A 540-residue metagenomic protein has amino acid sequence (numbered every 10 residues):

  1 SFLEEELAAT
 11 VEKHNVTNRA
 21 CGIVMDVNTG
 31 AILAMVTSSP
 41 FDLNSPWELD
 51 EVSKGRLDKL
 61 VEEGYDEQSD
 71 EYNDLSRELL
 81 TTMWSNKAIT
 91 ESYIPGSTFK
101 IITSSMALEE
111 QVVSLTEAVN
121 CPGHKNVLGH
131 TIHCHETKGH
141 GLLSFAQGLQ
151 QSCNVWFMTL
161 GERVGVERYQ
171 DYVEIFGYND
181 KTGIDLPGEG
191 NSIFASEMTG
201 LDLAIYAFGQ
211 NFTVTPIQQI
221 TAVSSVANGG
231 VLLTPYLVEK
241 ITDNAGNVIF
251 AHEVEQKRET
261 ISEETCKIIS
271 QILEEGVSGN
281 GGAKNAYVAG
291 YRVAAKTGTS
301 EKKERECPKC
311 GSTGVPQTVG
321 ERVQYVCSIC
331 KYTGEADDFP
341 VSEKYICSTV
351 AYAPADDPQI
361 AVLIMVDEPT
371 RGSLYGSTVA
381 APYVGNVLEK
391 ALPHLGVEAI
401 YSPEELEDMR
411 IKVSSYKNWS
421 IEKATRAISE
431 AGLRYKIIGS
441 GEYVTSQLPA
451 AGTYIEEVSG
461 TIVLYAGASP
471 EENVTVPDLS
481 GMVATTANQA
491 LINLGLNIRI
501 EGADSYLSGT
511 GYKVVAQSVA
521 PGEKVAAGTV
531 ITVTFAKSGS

Functional and structural regions predicted by a protein language model:
S1-A20: Conserved, well-ordered alpha-helix/loop/beta-strand core segments that scaffold catalytic motifs
H14, E110-Q111, F176, L395 (+2 more regions): Residues at alpha-helix termini
V16-T29, N120-H124, G188-E189, Y236-V248 (+3 more regions): Acidic/histidine-enriched alpha-helical segments
T17, V113-S114, N179, E398 (+2 more regions): Short coil/loop linkers at secondary-structure junctions
A20, V27-T98, I102-C310, V315 (+3 more regions): Beta-lactam-recognizing serine transpeptidase/beta-lactamase-like catalytic domain environment
H252, Y287-G290, E304-G311, C327-C330 (+1 more regions): Ligand-recognition elements built from short beta-strands and adjacent flexible loops
G320-V323, E442: Residue-level signal for mature regions of secreted extracellular proteins and peptides
